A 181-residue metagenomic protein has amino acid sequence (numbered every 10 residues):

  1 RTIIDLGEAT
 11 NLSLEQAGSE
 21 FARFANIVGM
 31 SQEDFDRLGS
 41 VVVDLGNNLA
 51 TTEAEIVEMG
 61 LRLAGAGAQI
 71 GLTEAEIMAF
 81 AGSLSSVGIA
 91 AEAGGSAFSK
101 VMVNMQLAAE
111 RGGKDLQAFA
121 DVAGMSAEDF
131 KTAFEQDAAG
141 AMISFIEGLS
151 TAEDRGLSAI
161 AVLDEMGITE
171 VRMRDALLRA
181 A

Functional and structural regions predicted by a protein language model:
R1-A181: Amphipathic alpha-helical interface segments used for oligomerization, scaffolding, and membrane association
